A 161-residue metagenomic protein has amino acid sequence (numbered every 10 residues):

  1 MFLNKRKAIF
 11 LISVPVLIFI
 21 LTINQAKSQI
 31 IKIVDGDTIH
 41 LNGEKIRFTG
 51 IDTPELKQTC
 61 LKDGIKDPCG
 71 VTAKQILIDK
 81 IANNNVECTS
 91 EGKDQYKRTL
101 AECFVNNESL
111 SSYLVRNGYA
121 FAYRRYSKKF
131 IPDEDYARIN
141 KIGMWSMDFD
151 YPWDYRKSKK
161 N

Functional and structural regions predicted by a protein language model:
F2-N161: Small beta-barrel nucleic-acid-binding modules, primarily SNase/OB-fold domains and secondarily Tudor-like barrels
